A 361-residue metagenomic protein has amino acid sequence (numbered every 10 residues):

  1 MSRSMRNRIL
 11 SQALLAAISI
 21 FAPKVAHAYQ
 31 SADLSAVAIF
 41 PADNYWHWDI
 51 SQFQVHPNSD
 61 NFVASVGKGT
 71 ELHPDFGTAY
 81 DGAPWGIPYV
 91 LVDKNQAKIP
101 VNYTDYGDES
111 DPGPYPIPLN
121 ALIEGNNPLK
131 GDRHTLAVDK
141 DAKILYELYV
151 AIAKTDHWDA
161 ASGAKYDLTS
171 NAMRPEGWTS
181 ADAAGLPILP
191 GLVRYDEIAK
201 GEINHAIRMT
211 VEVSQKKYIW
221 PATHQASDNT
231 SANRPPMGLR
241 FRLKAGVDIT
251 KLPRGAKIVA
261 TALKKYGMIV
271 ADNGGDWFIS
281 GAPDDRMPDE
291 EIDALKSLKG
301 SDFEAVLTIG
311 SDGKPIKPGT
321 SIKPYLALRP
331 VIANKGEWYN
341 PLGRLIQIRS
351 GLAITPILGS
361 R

Functional and structural regions predicted by a protein language model:
S2-A13: Bacterial N-terminal signal peptides that target proteins for export
S4, F21, L168, G319-T320 (+1 more regions): Intrinsically disordered/low-complexity terminal segments and short unstructured peptides
S11-F21: Bacterial N-terminal signal peptides
K24-A28: Sec/Tat signal peptide C-region and signal peptidase I cleavage site
Y29-S321: Short, surface-exposed polybasic-aromatic patches that bind anionic ligands, especially phosphate groups
T320-R361: C-terminal outer-membrane/trafficking sorting elements
